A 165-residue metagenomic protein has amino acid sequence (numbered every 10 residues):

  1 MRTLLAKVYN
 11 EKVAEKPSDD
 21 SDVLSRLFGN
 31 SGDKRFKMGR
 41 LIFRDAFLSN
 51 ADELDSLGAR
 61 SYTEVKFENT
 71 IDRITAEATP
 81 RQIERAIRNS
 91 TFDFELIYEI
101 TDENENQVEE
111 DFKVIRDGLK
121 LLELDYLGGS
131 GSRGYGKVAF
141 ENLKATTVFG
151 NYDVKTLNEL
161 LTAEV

Functional and structural regions predicted by a protein language model:
M1-I71, T79-V165: RNA-binding basic/glycine-rich loop and surface signature characteristic of RAMP-family CRISPR effectors
